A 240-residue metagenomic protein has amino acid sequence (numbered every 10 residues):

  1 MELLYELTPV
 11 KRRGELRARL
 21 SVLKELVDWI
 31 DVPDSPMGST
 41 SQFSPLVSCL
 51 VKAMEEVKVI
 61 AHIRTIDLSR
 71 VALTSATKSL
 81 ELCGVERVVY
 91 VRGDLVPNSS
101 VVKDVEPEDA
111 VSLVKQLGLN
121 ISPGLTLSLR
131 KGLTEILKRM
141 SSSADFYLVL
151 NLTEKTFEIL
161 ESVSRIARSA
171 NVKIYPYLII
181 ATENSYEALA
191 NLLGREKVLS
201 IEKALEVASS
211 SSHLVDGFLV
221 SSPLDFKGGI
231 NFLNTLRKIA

Functional and structural regions predicted by a protein language model:
M1-L16, V59-V71, I121-T134, L189-K203: Active-site mouth loops of central-metabolism enzymes
M1-S44: Conserved N-terminal beta1-alpha1 strand-loop-helix module at the mouth
L3-L7, D28-V32, V59-I63, V88-Y90 (+4 more regions): Hydrophobic faces of well-ordered beta-strands that scaffold small-molecule active sites in alpha/beta enzyme cores
G14-E15, M37-V51, L68-S75, D94-V114 (+3 more regions): Active-site-adjacent beta->alpha loops and helix N-cap segments on the catalytic face of soluble alpha/beta enzymes
L20-L26, P45-V57, T77-V85, K115-G118 (+3 more regions): Acidic (Asp/Glu)-rich catalytic clusters
L68-C83, K131-S143, N184-L193, S209-S212 (+1 more regions): Catalytic cores of alpha/beta
E135-R165, Y175-Y177, E187: Conserved mixed alpha/beta catalytic, RNA-binding, or beta-rich assembly cores of soluble enzyme, regulatory
V172-D216: Catalytic-face loop-and-helix region of soluble metabolic enzyme cores
